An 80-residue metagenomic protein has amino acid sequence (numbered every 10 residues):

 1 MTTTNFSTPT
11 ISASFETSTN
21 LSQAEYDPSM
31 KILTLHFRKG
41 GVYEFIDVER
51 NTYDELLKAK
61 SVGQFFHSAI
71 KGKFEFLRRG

Functional and structural regions predicted by a protein language model:
T2-G80: Acidic/histidine-enriched, beta-strand-rich ligand/metal-binding domains
